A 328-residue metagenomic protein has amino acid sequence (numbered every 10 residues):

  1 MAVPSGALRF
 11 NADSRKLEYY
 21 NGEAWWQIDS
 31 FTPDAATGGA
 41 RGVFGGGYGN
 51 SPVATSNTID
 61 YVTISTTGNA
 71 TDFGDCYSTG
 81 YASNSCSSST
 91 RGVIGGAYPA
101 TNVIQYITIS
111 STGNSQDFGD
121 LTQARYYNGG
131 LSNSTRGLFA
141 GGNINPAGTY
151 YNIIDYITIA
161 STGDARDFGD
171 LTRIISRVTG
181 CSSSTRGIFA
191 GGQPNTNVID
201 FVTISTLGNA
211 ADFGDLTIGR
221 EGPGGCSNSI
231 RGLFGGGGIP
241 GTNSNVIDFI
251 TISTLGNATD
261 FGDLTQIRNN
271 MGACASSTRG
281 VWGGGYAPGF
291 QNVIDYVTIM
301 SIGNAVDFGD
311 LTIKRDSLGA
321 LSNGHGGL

Functional and structural regions predicted by a protein language model:
M1-L328: Polar, enzyme-active/binding microenvironments
